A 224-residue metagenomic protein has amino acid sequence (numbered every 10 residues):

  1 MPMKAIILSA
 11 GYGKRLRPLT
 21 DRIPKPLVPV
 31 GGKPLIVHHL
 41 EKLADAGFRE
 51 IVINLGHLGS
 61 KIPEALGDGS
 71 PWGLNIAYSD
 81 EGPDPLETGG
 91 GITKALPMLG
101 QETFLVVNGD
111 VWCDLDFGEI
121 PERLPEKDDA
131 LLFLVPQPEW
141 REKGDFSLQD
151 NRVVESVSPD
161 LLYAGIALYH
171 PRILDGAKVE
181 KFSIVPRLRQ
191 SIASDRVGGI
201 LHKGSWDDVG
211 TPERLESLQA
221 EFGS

Functional and structural regions predicted by a protein language model:
M1-I7, P29, K33-N108, E119 (+1 more regions): Conserved N-terminal catalytic core of the sugar/cofactor nucleotidyltransferase
K4-L19: A phosphate-binding catalytic loop at a beta-strand-loop-alpha-helix junction that coordinates phosphoryl groups
Y12, G109-V111: Active-site metal-binding loops of divalent metal-dependent hydrolases
D21-K25: Short alpha-helical oligomerization interface
P26, N75-A77, D129, R196-G198: Conserved beta-strand segments of alpha/beta enzyme cores
F48, L105, W112, F117-P125 (+2 more regions): Catalytic-core segments of class I nucleotidyltransferases/pyrophosphorylases that form NMP-activated intermediates
H57, L131-D145: Short beta-strand-to-loop element that shapes/binds the nucleotide-sugar donor at the catalytic cleft/hinge
